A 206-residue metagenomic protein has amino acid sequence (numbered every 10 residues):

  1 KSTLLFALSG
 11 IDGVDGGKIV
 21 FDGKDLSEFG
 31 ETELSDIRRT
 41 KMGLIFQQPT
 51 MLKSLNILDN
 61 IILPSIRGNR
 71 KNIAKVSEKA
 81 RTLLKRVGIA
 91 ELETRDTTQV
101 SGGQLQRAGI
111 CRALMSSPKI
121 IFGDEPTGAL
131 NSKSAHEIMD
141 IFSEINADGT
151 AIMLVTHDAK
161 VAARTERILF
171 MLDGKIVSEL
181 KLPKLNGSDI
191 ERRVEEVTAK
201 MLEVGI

Functional and structural regions predicted by a protein language model:
S9: Helix-to-loop junction immediately C-terminal to a conserved catalytic motif
G17-D25: Conserved ABC transporter NBD signature motif
L55-L63: Short coil-to-helix segment of the ABC ATPase nucleotide-binding domain corresponding to the Q-loop/switch region
I62-K75, R86-V87: ABC-type ATPase nucleotide-binding domains, specifically the catalytic core motifs of the NBD
D96-V100, Q104-Q106: Conserved ABC ATPase signature
M115-K119: A short, proline-enriched helix->beta-strand linker immediately N-terminal to the Walker B motif in ABC-type P-loop
I121-D124: Catalytic Walker B motif of ABC-type/P-loop ATPase nucleotide-binding domains
